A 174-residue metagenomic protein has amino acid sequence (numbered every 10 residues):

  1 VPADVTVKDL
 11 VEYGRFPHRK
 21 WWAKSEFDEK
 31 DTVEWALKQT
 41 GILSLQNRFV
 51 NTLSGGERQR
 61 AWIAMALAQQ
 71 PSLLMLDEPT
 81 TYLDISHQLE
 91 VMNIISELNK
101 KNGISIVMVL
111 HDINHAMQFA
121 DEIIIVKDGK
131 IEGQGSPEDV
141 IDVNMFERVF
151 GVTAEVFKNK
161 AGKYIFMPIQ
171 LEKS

Functional and structural regions predicted by a protein language model:
E12, F27-L45, Q70: Conserved ABC ATPase "signature" region
A23, F49-L53, E57: Conserved ABC ATPase signature
L74-E78: Catalytic Walker B motif of ABC-type/P-loop ATPase nucleotide-binding domains
L89-N102: Helical segment within the ABC ATPase nucleotide-binding domain
Q134-G135: ABC ATPase "signature
V149-S174: ABC ATPase nucleotide-binding domains
